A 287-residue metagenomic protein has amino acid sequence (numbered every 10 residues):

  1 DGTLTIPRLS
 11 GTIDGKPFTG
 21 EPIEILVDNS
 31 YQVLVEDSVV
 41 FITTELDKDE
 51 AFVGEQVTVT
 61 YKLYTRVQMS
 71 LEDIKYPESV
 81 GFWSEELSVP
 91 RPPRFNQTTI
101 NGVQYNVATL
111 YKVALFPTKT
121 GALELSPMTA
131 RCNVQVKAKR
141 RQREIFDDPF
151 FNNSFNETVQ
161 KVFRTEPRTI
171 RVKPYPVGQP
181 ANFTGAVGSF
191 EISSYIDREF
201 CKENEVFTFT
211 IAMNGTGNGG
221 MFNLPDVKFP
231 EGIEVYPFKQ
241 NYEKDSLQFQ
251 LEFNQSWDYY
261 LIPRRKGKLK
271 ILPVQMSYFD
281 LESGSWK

Functional and structural regions predicted by a protein language model:
D1-K287: Surface-exposed interaction/ligand-binding surfaces
